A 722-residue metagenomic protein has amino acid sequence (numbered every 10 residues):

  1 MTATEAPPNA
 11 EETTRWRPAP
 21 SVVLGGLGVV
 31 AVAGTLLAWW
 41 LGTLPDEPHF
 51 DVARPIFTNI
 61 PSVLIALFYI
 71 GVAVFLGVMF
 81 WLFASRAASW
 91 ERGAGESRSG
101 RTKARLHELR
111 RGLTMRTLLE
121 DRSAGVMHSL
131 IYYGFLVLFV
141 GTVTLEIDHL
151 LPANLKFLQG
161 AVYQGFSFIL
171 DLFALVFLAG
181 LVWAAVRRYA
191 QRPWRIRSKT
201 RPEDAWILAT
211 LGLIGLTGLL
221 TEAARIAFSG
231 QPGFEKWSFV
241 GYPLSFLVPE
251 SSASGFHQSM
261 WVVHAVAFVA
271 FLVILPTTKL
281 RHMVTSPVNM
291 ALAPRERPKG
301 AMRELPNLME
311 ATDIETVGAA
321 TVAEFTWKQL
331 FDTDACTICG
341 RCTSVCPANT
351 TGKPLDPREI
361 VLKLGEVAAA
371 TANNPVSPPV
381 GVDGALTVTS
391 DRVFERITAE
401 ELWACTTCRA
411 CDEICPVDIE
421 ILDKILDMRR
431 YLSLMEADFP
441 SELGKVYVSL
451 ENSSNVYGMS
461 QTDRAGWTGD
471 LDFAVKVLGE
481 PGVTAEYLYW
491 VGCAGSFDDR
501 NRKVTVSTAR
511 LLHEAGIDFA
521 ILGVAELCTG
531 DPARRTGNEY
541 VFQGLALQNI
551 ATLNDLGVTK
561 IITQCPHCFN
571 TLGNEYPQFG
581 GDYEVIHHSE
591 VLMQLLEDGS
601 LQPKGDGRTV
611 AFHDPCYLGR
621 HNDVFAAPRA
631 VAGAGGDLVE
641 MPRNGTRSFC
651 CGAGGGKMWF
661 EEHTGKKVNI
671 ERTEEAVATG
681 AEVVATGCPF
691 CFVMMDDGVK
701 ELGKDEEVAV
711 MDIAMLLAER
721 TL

Functional and structural regions predicted by a protein language model:
T2-W183, A190, E324-T333, L355-V361 (+2 more regions): Iron-sulfur-cluster electron-transfer modules
L37-N59, H149-K156, A224-S259, I274-L275: Transmembrane helix-loop junctions at the membrane interface of multipass transporters and ion channels
T43-P48, V78-S97, D148-P152, W183-D204 (+4 more regions): Juxtamembrane/interface segments at transmembrane-helix termini
Y69-F80, L178, G212-L213, G255-A291: Alpha-helical membrane-embedded segments
G141, Y242-F256, G300-V317, I421-L722: Iron-sulfur cluster-binding electron-transfer modules in prokaryotic oxidoreductases
F166-P193, K199-V262: Hydrophobic alpha-helical transmembrane segments and adjacent short intramembrane/lumenal linkers of inner/organellar
M290, G352-A372, S377-G381, P628-G635 (+1 more regions): Active/binding-pocket-proximal capping segment
K299-P357: Non-transmembrane accessory domains of multi-pass membrane transporters/channels
